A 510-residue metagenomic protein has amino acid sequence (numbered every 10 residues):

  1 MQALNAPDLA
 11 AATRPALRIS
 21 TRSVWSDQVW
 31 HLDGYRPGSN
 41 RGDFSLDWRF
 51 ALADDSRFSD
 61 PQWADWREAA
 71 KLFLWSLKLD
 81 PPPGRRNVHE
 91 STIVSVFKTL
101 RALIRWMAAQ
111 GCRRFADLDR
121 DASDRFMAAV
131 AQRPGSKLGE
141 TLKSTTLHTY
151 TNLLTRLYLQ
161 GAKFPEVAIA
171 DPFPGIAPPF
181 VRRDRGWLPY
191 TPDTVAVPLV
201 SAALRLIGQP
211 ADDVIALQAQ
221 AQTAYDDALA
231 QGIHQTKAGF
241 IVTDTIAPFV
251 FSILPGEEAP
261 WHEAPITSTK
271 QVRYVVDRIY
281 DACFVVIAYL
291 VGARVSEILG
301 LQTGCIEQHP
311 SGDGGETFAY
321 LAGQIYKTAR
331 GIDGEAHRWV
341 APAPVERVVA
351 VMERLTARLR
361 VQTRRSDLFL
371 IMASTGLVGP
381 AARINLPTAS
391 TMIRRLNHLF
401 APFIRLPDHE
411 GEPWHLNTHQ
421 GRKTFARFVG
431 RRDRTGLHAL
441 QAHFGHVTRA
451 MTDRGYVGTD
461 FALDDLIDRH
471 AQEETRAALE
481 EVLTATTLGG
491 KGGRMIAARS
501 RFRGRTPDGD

Functional and structural regions predicted by a protein language model:
M1-V29, K163-Y280, V286, R294 (+10 more regions): Acidic, low-complexity interaction regions
M1-W66: Basic/aromatic DNA-contact patch characteristic of tyrosine site-specific recombinases
S39-S45, G84-P172, D277-D281, A288-R294 (+1 more regions): Non-catalytic DNA-binding core/recognition domains of DNA-processing enzymes
L46-T92, S252-V275: Asp/Glu-centered strand-loop micro-motifs enriched in Gly/Pro and often flanked by an aromatic residue
R67-L77, D117, D121-M127, A170-G175 (+4 more regions): Active-site-adjacent bridging/hinge elements
T303-M352, H415, R434-A477: Catalytic or ion-translocation cores adjacent to nucleophile or general acid/base/metal-coordination motifs in diverse
R330-V351, L368-R395: C-terminal catalytic core of Y-nucleophile DNA break-rejoin enzymes
